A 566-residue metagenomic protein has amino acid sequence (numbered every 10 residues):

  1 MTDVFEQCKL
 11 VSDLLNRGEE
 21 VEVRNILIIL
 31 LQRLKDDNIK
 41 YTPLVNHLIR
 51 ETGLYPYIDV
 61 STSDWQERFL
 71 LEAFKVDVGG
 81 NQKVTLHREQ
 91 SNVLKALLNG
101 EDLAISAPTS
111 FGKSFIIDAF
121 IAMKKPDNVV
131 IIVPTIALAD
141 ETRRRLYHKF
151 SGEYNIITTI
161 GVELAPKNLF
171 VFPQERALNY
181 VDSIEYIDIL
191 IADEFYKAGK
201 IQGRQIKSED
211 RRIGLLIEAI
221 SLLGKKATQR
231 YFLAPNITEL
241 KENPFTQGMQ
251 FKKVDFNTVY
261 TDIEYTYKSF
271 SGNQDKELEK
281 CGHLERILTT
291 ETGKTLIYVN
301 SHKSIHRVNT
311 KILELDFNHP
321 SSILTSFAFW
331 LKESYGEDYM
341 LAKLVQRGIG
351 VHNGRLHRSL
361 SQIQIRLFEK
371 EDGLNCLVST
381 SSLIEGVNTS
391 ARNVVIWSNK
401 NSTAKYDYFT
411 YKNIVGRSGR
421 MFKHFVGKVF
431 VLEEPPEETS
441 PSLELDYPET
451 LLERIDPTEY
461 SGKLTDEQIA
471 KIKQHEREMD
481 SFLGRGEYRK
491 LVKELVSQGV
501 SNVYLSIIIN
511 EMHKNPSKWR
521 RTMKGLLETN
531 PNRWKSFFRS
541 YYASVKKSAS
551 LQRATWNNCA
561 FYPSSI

Functional and structural regions predicted by a protein language model:
M1-I566: N-terminal helicase ATP-binding lobe
